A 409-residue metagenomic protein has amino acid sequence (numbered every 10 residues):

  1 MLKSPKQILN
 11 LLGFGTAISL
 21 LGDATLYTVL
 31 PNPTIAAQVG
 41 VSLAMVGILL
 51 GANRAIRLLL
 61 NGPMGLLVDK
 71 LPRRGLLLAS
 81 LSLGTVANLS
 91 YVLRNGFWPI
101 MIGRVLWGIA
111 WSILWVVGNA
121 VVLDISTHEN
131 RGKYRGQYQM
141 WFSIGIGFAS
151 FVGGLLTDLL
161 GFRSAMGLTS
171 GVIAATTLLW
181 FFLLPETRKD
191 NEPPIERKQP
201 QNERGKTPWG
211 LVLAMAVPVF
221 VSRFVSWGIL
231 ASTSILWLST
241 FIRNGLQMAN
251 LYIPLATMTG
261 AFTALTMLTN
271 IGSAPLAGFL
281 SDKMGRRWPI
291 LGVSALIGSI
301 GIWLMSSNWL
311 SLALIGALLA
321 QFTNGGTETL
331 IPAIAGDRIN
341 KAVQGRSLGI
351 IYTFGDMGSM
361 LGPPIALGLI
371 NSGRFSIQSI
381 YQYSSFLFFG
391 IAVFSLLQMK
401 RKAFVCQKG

Functional and structural regions predicted by a protein language model:
K6-G47, G51, F224-Q247: Helix-loop boundary and gating motifs at the non-cytosolic
R54-G62, I146-G147, M267-P275, M360: Residue-level signature of mid-helix packing/kink "hotspots" within the transmembrane helices of 12-pass Major
L59-R94, S281-M284, W288: Conserved MFS/SLC helix-loop-helix module at the cytosolic interface between two early adjacent transmembrane helices
S82-N95, L296-N308: C-terminal ends and interior cores of transmembrane alpha-helices in multi-pass membrane transporters/permeases
W98-L106, S311-L319: Paired small-residue
V105-F142: Cytoplasmic helix-loop-helix junction between adjacent transmembrane helices in 12-TM secondary transporters
D158-G171, G368-L387: A membrane-interface helix-boundary motif in multi-pass transporters
L184-G205, F404-G409: Flexible cytoplasmic inter-helical loops of multi-pass small-molecule transporters
